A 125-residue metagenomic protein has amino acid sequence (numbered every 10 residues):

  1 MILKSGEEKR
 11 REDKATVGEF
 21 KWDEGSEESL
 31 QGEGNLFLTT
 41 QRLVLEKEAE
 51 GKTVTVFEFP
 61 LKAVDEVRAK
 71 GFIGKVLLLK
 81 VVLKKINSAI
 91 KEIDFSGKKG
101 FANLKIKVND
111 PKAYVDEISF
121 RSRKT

Functional and structural regions predicted by a protein language model:
M1-L38, G51, N109, D116-T125: Anionic N-terminal interaction surfaces
A15, A49, A63, A69 (+3 more regions): A sequence-composition feature that detects small, non-aromatic residues
E19, D23-I86: Phosphoinositide-binding peripheral membrane targeting modules
K85-D116: Canonical phosphoinositide-binding patch of PH/PH-like domains
